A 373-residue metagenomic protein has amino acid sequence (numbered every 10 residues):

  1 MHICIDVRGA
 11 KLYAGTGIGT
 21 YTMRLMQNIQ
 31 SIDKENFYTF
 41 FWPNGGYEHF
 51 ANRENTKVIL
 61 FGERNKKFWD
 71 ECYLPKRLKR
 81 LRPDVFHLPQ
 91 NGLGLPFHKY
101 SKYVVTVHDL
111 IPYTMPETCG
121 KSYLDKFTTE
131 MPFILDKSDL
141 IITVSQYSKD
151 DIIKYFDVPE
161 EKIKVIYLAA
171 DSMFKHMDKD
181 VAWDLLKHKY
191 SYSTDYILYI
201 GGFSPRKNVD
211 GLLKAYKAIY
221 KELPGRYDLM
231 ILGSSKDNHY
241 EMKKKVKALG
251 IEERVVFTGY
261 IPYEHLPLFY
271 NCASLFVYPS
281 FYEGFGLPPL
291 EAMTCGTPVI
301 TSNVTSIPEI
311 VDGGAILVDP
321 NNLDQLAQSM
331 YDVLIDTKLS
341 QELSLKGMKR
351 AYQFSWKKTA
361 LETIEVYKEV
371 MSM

Functional and structural regions predicted by a protein language model:
M1-M373: Carbohydrate transferase catalytic cores enriched for Leloir-type hexosyltransferases
